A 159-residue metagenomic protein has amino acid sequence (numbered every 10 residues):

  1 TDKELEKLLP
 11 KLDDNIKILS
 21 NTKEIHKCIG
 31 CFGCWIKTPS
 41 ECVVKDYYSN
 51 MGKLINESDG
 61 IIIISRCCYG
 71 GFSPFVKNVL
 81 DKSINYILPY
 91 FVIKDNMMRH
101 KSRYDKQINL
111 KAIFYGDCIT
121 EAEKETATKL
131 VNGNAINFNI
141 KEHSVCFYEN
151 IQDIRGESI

Functional and structural regions predicted by a protein language model:
T1-S65, Y69-L88, I136, S144-F147 (+1 more regions): N-terminal beta1-alpha1-beta2 submodule of the flavodoxin-like/Rossmannoid cofactor-binding fold
E24, N96, G116-I119, Y148-Q152: Short beta-alpha junction loops
L88-N137, K141: Short, glycine-/small-residue-rich phosphate/pyrophosphate-handling segment
